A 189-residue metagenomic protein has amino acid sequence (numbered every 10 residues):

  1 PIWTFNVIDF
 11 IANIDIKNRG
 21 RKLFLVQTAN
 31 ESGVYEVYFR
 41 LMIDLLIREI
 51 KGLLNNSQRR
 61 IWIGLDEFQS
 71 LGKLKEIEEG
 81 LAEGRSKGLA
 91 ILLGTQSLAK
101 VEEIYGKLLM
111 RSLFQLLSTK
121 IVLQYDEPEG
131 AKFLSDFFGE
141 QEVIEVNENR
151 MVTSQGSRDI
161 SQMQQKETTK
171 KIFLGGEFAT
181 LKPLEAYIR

Functional and structural regions predicted by a protein language model:
P1-L89, Y105, G176-R189: P-loop NTPase motor domains
L23, L92, K120-I121: Hydrophobic/aromatic beta-strand patches that form the interior of the parallel beta-sheet core in alpha/beta enzyme
A29, E67, T95, Q124-E127: Short loop or secondary-structure boundary microenvironments that flank and position key functional residues
E79, V101-R189: P-loop NTPase motor core of the ASCE superfamily
Q96-K100: Conserved H-loop
